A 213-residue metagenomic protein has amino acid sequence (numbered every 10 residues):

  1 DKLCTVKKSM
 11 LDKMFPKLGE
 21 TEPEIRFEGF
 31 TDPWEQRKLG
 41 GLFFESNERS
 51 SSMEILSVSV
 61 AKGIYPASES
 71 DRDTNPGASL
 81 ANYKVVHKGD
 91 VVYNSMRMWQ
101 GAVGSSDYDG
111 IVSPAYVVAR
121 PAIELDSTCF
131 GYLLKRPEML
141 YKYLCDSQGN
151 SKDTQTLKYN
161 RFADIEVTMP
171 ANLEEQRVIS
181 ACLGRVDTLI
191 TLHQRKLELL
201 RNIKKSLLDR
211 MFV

Functional and structural regions predicted by a protein language model:
D1-E35, I165, E174-V213: Amphipathic alpha-helical segments with low aromatic content
K13, G104, S151-Q155: Short beta-strand/turn micro-motifs at beta-sheet edges
R26-S50: Non-catalytic DNA-recognition/assembly elements of restriction-modification systems
G40-F43, H87, E174: IQ-motif-like calmodulin-binding regions
F43-G77: DNA target-recognition patches
E69-R72, A81-D146, K158: A short beta-sheet element
T74-L80, S151, L173, R185: Short, solvent-exposed loop/turn positions at domain surfaces that link secondary-structure elements or cap domain
G110-V117, N150-E174: A short glycine-rich beta-alpha junction/loop motif
